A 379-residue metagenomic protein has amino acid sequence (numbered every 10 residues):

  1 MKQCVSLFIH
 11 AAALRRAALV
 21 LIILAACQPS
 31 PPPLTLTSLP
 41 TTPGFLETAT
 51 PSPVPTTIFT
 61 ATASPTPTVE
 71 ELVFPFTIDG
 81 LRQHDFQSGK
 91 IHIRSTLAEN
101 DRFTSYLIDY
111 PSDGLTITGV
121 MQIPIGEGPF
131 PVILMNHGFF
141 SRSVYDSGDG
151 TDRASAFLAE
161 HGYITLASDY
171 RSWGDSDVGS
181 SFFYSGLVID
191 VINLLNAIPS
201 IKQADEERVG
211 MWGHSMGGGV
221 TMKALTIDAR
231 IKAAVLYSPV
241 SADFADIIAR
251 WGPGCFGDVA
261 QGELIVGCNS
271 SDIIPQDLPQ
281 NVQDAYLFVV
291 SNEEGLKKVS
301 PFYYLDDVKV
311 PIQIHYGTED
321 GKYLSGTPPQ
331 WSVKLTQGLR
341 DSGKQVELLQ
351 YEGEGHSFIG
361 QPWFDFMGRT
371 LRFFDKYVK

Functional and structural regions predicted by a protein language model:
C27-F76, C255-C268: Ser/Thr-rich, Proline-interspersed low-complexity disordered segments
L81-E127: N-terminal cap/lid segment of alpha/beta-hydrolase-fold proteins
G128-F130, M135-D177, D243-F244, S325: Short substrate-entry loop that stabilizes the transition state in hydrolases
Y145, A245-Y304, V310: Mobile cap/lid helix-loop segments that gate and shape the active-site cleft of serine hydrolases
S181-K202: Alpha/beta-hydrolase active-site loop
G218-A229, A234: Short glycine-enriched nucleophile-adjacent loop and the immediately C-terminal alpha-helix near the catalytic center
V308, I314-Y316: Short beta-strand/loop motif that positions the catalytic acidic residue of the alpha/beta-hydrolase fold
V333-T336, R340-K379: C-terminal catalytic histidine-bearing segment of alpha/beta-hydrolase fold enzymes
